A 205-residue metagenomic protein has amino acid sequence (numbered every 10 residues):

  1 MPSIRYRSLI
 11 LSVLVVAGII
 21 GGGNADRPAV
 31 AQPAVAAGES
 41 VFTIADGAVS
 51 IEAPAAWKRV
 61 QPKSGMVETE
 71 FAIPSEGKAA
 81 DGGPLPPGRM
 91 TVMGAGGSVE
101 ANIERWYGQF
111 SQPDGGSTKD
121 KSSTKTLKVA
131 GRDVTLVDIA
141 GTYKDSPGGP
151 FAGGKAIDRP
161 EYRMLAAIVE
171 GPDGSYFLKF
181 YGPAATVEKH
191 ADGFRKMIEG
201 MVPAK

Functional and structural regions predicted by a protein language model:
M1-I10, G21: Bacterial N-terminal signal peptides that target proteins for export
L14-G22: Hydrophobic h-region of N-terminal signal peptides that target proteins for export in Gram-negative bacteria
A25, V30-A36: Boundary at the C-terminal end of the N-terminal hydrophobic targeting segment
A37-V41, M66-V67, A130-D138: Short, hydrophobic/aromatic-rich segments at coil-to-beta transitions
T43, G47-G115: Secretory pathway targeting signatures of secreted, lumenal, and periplasmic proteins
A55-W57, P172-K205: Surface-exposed amphipathic alpha-helical segments
R89-G97, S123-T124, F180-E188: Second-shell loop/turn segments in exported
I103-V169: Signature of long, low-cysteine stretches enriched in small and polar/charged residues
